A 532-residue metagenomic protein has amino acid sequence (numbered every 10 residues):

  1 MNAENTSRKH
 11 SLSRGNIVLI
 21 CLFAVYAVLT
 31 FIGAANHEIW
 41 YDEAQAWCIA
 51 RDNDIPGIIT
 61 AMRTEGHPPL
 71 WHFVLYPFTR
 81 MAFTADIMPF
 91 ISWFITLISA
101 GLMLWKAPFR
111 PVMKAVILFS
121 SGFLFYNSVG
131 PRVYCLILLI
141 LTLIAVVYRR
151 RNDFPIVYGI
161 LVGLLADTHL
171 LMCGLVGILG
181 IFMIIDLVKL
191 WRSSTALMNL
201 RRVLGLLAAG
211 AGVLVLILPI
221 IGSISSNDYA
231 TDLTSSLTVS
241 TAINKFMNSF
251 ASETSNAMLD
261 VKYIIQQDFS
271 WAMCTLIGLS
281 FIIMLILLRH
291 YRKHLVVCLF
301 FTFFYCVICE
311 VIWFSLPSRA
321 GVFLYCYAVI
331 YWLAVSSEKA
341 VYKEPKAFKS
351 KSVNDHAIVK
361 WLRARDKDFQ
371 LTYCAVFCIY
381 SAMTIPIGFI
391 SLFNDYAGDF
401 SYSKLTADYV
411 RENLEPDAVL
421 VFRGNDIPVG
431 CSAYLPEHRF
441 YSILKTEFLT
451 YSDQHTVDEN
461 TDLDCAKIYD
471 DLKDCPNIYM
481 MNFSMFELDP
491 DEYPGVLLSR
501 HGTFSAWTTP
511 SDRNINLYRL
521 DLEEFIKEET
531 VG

Functional and structural regions predicted by a protein language model:
A3, V147-R150, L175-G210: Perimembrane helix-loop-helix junctions
R14-Y41, A209-S226, C306-I308: Transmembrane signal-anchor helices characteristic of membrane glycosylation enzymes that use polyprenol
L19-L22, L207-A209, L276-L279, F303 (+1 more regions): Signature aromatic-anchored transmembrane alpha helix within multi-pass, membrane-resident enzymes that catalyze glycan
A24, F90-V112, I282-I286: Transmembrane-helix motifs of polytopic, lipid-linked glycan transferases
V28, F123-N127, T142-I144, P155-I181 (+1 more regions): Membrane-interface alpha helices of multi-pass inner-membrane proteins
W47-A50, I55-F90, F94: Short hydrophobic/aromatic helix or loop-helix immediately within or flanking a transmembrane segment in polytopic
V129-Y134: Short acidic/glycine- and proline-prone juxtamembrane loop motifs at membrane-interface regions of multi-pass membrane
E415, P436-G532: Luminal/periplasmic acceptor-recognition loop/helix of membrane-associated glycosyltransferases
